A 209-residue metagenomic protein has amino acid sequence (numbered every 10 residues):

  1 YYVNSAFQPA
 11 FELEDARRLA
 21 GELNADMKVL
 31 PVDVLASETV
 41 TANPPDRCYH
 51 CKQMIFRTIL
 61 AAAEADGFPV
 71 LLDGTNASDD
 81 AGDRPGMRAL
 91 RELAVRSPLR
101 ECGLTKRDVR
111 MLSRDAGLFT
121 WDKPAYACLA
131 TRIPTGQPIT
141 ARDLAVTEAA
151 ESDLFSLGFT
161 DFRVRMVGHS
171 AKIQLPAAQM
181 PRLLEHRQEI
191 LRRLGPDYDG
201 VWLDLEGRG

Functional and structural regions predicted by a protein language model:
Y1, V164-A177: Short, aliphatic-rich beta-strand segments
Y1-D115, S156, A171, E189-Y198 (+2 more regions): ATP-dependent adenylation/nucleotidyltransferase module used to activate substrates
L35, P134-G136, A178-Q179: A short, flexible beta-alpha/helix-coil linker loop
R47, C51, I139-R142, V146 (+1 more regions): Catalytic cores of large soluble enzymes that bind and process phosphate-bearing ligands
G86-R88, F162-R165: Short, flexible, solvent-exposed loop/turn segments with mixed acidic/basic and small polar residues
R100-K106, R110-L154, G158-R163: Mid-to-C-terminal catalytic subdomains of enzymes that bind/position adenosyl phosphate moieties or nucleic-acid
T147, G168, R187-L191: Short amphipathic alpha-helical surface patches that serve as generic macromolecular interface elements
Q179-H186: Short, conserved charged micro-motifs
